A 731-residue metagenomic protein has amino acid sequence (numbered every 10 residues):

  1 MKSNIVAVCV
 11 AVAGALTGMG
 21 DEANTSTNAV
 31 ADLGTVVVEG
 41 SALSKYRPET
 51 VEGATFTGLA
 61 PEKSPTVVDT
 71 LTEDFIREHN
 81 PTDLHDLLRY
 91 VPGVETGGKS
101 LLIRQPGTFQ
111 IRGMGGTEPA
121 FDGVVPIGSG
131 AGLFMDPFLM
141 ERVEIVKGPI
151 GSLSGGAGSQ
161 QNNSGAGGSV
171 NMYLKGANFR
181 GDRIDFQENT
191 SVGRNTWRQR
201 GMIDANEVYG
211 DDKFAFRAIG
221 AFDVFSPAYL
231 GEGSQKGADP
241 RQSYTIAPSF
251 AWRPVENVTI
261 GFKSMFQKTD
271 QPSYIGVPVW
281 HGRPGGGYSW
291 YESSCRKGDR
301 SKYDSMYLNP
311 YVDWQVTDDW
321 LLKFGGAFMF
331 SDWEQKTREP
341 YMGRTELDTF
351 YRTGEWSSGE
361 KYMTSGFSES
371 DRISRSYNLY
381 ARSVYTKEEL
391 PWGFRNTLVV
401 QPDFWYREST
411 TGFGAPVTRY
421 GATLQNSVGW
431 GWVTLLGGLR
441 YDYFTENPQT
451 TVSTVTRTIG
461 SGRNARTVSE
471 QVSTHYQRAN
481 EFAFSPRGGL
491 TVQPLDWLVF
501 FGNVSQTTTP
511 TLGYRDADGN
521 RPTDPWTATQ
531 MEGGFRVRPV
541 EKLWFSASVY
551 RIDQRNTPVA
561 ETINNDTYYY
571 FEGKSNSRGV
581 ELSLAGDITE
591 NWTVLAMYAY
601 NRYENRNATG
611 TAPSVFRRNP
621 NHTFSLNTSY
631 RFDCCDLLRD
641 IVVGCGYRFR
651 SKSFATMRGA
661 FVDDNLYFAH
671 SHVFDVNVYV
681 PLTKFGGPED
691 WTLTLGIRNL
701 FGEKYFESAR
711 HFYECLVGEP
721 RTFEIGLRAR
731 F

Functional and structural regions predicted by a protein language model:
V68-E73, L87-Y90, L101, P106-G156: Periplasmic plug
P137-Q187: A beta-strand signature from Gram-negative outer-membrane beta-barrel systems, especially the internal plug domain
R183-D185, V192-Y274, R300-Q315, R440 (+1 more regions): Transmembrane beta-barrel wall of Gram-negative outer-membrane proteins
R253-N257, S374, E389-W405, G414-Q554 (+1 more regions): Structural signature of Gram-negative outer-membrane beta-barrels, strongest in the C-terminal barrel of TonB-dependent
K268-P272, G276-R283, Y406-E408, R457 (+7 more regions): Surface-exposed extracellular loop regions of Gram-negative outer-membrane beta-barrel proteins, predominantly
Q315, L321-A327, S331-E339, V499-S505 (+2 more regions): Membrane-embedded beta-barrel scaffold of Gram-negative outer-membrane proteins
R372, L398, M531, R617-F731: Conserved C-terminal beta-signal and adjacent last beta-strands/turns of outer-membrane beta-barrel proteins
R551-D553, F571-M657: Gram-negative outer-membrane beta-barrel transporters
